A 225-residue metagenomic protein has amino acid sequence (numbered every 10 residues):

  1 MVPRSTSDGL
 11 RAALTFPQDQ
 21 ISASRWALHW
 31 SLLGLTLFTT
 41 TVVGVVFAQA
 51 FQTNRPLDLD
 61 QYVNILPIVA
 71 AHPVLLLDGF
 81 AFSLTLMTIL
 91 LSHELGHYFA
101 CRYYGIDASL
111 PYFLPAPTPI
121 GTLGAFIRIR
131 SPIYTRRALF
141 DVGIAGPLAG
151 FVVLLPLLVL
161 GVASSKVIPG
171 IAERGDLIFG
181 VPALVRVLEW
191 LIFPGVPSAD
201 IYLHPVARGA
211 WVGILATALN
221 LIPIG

Functional and structural regions predicted by a protein language model:
M1-G225: Hydrophobic transmembrane alpha-helices and their immediate loop junctions in multi-pass integral membrane proteins
